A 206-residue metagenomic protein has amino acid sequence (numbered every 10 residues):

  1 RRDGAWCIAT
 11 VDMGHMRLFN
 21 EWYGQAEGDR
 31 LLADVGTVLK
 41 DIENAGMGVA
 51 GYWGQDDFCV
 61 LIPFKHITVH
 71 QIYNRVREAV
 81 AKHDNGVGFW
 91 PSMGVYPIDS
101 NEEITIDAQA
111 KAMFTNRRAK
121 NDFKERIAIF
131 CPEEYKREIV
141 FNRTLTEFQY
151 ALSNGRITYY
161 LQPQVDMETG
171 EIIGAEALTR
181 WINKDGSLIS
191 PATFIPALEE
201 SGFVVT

Functional and structural regions predicted by a protein language model:
R1-C7, G14-K40, G51-Q55, C59 (+5 more regions): Conserved long alpha-helical elements within nucleotide-processing catalytic cores of c-di-GMP signaling and class III
R1-C7, V11-G14, W22, T37-V49 (+5 more regions): Nucleotide second-messenger and two-component phosphorelay signaling modules
E27, I104, K136-R143, E199 (+1 more regions): Signal-transducing alpha-helical linker
R30, D34-S100: GGDEF/GGEEF active-site signature
H70, N74-R77, I98-K124, N142-L145 (+1 more regions): Catalytic-core segments of nucleotide cyclases and related cyclic-nucleotide turnover enzymes
I72-R75, E171-E176, S201-T206: Catalytic core of bacterial c-di-GMP phosphodiesterases, primarily the EAL and HD-GYP domains, capturing alpha-helical
D84-W90, D107-P132, K136, T146-T158 (+1 more regions): Catalytic/regulatory signature loops of cyclic-dinucleotide turnover enzymes and related class III nucleotidyl cyclases
K136-A197: Active-site core of bacterial EAL-family cyclic-dinucleotide phosphodiesterase domains
